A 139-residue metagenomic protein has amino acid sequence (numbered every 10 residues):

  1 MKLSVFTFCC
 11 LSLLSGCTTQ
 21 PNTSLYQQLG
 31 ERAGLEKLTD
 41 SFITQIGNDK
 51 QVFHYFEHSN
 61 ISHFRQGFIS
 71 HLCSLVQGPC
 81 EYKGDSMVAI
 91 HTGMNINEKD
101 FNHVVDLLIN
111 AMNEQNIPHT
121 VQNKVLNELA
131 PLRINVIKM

Functional and structural regions predicted by a protein language model:
M1-F8: Sec-dependent signal peptide recognition, specifically the positively charged N-region followed immediately by
C9-C10, T23: Exposed boundary/loop context
L13-G16: C-terminal motif of bacterial Sec signal peptides marking the signal peptidase cleavage site
T18-Q20: Bacterial signal peptide processing site
N22-Y26, E36-N113, I117-H119, V125-E128 (+2 more regions): Heme-based O2/NO sensor domains and their adjacent alpha-helical segments, primarily globin folds but also including
G30-E31: Glycine-centered helix-coil hinge/cap
